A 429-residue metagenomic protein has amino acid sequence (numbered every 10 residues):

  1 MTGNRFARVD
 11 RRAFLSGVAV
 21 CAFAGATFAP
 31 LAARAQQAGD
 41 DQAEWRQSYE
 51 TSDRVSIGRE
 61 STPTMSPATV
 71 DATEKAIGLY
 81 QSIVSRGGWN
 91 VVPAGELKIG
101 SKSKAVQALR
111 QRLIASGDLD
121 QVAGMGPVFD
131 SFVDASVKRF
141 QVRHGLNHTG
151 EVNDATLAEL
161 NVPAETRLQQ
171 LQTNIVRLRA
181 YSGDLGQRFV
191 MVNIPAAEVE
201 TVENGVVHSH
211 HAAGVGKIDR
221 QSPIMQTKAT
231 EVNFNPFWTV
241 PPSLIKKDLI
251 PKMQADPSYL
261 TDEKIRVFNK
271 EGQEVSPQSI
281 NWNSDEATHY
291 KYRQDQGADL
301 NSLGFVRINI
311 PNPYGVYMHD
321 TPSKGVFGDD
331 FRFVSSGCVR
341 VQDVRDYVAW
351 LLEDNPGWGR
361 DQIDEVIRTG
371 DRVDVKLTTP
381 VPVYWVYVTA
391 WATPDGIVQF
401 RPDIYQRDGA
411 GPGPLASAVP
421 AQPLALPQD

Functional and structural regions predicted by a protein language model:
T2-C21: N-terminal secretory signal peptides and thylakoid transit peptides that target proteins across membranes
C21-A22, H144: The DNA-recognition helices of helix-turn-helix-type DNA-binding domains
A22-G25, V84: Short, flexible helical or helix-coil boundary motifs
A24-A32: C-terminal segment of classical bacterial N-terminal signal peptides
L31, A35-D120, M125-R143, N147 (+1 more regions): Well-ordered beta-sheet/strand-loop patches within structured domains
